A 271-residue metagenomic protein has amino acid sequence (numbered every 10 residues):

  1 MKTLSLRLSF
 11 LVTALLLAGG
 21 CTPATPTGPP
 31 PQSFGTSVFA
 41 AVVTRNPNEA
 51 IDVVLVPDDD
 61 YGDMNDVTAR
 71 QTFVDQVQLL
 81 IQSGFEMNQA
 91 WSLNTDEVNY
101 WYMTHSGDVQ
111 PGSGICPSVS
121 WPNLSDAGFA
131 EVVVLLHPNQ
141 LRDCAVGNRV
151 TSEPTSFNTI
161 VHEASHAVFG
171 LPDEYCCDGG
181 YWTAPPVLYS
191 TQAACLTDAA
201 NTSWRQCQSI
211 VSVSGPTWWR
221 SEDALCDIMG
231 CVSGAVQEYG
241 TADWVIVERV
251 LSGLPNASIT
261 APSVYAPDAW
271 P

Functional and structural regions predicted by a protein language model:
M1-F10: Bacterial N-terminal signal peptides that target proteins for export
L17-G20: C-terminal motif of bacterial Sec signal peptides marking the signal peptidase cleavage site
T22-A24: Bacterial signal peptide processing site
G28-A130, L136-R142, E248-W270: Propeptide-to-catalytic entry region of secreted or membrane-anchored zinc metalloproteases
E49, D96, E163, E222-L225 (+1 more regions): Residues that flank catalytic or metal-binding motifs in active/ligand-binding sites
R142-V161: Short pre-active-site segment immediately N-terminal to the catalytic Zn-binding motif
A164-G180: Catalytic Zn2+-binding segment of zinc metalloproteases
Y175-P271: Replace "(M1/M4/M9/M12/WLM)" with "(e.g., M1/M4/M8/M9/M12/M26/WLM)" and add "not limited to" to clarify scope
